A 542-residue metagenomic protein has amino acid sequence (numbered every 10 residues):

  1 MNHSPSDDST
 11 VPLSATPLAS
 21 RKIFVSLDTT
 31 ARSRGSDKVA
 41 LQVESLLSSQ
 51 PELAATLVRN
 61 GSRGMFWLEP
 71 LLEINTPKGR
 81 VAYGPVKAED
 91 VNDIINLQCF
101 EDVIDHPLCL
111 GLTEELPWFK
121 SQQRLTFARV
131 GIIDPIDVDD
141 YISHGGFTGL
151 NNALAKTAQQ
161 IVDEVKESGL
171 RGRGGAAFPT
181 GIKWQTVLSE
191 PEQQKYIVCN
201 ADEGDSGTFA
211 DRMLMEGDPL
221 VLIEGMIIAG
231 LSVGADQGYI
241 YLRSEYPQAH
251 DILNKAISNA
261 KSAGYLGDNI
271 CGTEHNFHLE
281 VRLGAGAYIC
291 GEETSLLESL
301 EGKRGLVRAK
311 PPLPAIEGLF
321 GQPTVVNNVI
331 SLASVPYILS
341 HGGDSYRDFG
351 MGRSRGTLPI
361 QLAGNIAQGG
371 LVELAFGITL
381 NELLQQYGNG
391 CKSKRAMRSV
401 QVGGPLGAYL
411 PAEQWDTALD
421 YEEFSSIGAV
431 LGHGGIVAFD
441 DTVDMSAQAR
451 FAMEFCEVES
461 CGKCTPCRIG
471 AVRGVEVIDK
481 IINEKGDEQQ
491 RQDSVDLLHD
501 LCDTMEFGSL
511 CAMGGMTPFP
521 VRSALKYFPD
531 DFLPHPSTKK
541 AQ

Functional and structural regions predicted by a protein language model:
D7, S14, A19-K22, D37-R59 (+9 more regions): Ferredoxin-type iron-sulfur electron-transfer modules in oxidoreductases and energy-metabolism complexes
T30-R32, W67, G146, V165-T186 (+5 more regions): Conserved phosphate/anionic-ligand binding catalytic regions in large, soluble enzymes, centered on
I104-E167, N327-G342: Flexible inter-domain linker/hinge segments
Q122, V130, H250-F376, G388: Hydrophobic alpha-helical positions that pack around
I133-T148, C199-D211, P314-F320, Q361-I366: Gly-rich Lys/Arg/Thr-decorated short loops/hinges at beta-loop-alpha junctions or inter-strand turns that position
N151-P191, R347-D348, R353, Q361-L362 (+3 more regions): Accessory "access/gating" subregions that flank catalytic or transport cores
D218-S232: Histidine-anchored nucleotide/phosphate-binding helix
G225-I227, A375-K392: Short amphipathic, charge-patterned alpha-helical segments
